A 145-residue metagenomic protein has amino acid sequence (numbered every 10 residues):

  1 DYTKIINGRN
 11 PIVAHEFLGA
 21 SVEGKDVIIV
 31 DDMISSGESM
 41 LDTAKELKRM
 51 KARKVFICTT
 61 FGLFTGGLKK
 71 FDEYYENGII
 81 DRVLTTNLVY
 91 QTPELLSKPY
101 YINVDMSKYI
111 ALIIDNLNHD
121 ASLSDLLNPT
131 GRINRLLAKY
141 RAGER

Functional and structural regions predicted by a protein language model:
D1-R145: PRPP-associated nucleotide enzymes
